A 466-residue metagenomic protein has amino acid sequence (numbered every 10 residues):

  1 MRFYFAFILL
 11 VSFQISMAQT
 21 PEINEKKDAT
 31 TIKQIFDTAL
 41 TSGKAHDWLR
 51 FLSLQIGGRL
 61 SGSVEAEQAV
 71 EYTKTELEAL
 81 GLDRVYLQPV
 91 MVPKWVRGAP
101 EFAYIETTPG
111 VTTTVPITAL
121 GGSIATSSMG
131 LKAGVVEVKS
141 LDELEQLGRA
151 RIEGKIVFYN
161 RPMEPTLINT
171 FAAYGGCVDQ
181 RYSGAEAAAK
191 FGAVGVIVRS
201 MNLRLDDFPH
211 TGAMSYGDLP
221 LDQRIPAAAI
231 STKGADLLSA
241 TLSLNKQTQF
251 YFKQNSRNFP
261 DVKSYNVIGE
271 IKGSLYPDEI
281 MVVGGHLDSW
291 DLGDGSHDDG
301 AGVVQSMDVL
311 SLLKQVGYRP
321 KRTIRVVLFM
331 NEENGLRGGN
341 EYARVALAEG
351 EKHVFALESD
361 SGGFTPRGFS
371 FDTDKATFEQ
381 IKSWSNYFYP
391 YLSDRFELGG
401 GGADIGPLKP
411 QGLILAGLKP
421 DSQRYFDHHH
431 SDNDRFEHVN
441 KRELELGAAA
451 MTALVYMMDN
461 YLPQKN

Functional and structural regions predicted by a protein language model:
M1-E22: Bacterial Sec-dependent N-terminal signal peptides
P21-E22, R50, L54-I156, N160-I168: Noncatalytic luminal/extracellular "stalk/propeptide" segments of secretory-pathway proteins
I23, K27-S63, F208-G212, Y216 (+5 more regions): N-terminal capping segment at the start of a domain
A29-T31, E106-T108, T114, T118-R149 (+2 more regions): Soluble metallo-hydrolase cores and metallopeptidase-like ectodomains found primarily in the secretory/periplasmic
I32-L40, L54-V64, A133-E137, N169-A185 (+6 more regions): Second-shell loop/turn segments in exported
S140-L203: A conserved hydrophobic secondary-structure block that centers on an alpha-helix together with its immediately flanking
C177, S183, R204, K263-N266 (+1 more regions): Acidic/histidine-rich catalytic neighborhood of metal-dependent amide-processing enzymes
A189, G195, R199-S200, P220 (+2 more regions): Active-site-adjacent substrate-binding region of metalloamidase/peptidase-like peptide-processing proteins
